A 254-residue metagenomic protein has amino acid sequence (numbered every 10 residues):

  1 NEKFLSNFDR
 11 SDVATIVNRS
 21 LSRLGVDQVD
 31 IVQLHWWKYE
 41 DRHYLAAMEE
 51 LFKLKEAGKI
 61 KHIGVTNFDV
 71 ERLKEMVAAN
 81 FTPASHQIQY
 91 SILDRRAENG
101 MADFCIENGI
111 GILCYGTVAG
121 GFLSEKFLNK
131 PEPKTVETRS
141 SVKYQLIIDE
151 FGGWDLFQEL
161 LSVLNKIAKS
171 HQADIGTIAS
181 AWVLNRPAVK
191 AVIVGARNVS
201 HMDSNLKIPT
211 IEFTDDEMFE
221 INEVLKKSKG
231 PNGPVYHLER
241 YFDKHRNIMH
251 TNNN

Functional and structural regions predicted by a protein language model:
N1-R96: Glycine/proline-rich, positively charged, aromatic-decorated active-site loop/lid region on the catalytic face
S20, V29, I63, H86 (+6 more regions): Conserved, mostly hydrophobic/aromatic
E50, A79-P83, A102-I106, N129-K134 (+1 more regions): Short, hinge-like loop/turn segments at secondary-structure boundaries
K59, A78-S85, I106-L113, A188-K190: Glycine-enriched alpha-helix->loop->beta-strand junction motifs that scaffold or abut catalytic
D69, Y90-D94, G116-F127, W182 (+1 more regions): Glycine-rich beta-alpha junction loops
L73-M76, C105, M202-N205: Hydrophobic packing residues within well-ordered alpha-helices of enzyme cores
A97-R139: Aromatic-lined glycan-binding groove of carbohydrate-active enzymes
N108, K134-K166, S170, N185-V189 (+1 more regions): Terminal-tail/helix-coil boundary detector
